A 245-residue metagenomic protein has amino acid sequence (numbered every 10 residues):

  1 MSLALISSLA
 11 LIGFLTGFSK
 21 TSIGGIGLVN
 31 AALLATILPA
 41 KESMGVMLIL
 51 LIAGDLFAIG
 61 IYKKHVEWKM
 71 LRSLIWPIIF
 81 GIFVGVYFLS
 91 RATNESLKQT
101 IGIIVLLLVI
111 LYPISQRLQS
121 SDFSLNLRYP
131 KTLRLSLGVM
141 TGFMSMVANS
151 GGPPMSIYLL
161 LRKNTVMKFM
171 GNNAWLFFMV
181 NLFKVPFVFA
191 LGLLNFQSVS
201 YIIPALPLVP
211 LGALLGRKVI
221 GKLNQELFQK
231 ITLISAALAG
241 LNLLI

Functional and structural regions predicted by a protein language model:
L5-R72, L137-G138, G142, G152-L206: Small-residue-rich hydrophobic segments that form or flank transmembrane alpha-helices in multi-pass membrane proteins
A32, V86-S90, I157, R217-K218: Small-residue-mediated transmembrane helix hinge/kink sites in multi-pass secondary transporters
S43, V84-L89, T141-S150, K184 (+1 more regions): Hydrophobic alpha-helical transmembrane segments in multi-pass integral membrane proteins
F57-K63, G102-N126, R217-K218, G240-I245: Transmembrane helix exit motif
W68-I78, T100-I104, R128-G138, K168-W175 (+1 more regions): Cytoplasmic-side transmembrane-helix entry/capping segments in multi-pass membrane proteins
L71-Y112: Glycine/small-residue-rich loop that forms an oxyanion/phosphate-binding "nest" at active or ligand-binding sites
V86-Q99, S120-F123, V188-S200: Membrane-interface helix termini and inter-helical loops of multi-pass transporters
L214-A236: Interfacial loop-to-transmembrane junctions
